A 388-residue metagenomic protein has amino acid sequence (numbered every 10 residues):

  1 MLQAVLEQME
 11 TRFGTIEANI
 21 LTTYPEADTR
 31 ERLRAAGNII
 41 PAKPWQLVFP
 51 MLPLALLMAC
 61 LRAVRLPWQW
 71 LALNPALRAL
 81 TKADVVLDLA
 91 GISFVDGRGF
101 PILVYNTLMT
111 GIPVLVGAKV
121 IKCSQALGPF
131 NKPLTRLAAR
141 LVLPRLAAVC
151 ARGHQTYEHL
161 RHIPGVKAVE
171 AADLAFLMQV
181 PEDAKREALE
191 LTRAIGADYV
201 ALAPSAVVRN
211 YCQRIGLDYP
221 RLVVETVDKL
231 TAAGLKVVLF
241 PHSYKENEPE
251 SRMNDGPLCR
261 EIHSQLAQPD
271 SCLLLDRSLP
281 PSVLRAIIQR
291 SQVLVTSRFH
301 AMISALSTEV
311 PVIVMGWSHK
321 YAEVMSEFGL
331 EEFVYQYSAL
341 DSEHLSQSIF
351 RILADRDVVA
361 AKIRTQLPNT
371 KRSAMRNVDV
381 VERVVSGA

Functional and structural regions predicted by a protein language model:
M1-A388: Active-site anion-handling motifs in enzyme catalytic cores
